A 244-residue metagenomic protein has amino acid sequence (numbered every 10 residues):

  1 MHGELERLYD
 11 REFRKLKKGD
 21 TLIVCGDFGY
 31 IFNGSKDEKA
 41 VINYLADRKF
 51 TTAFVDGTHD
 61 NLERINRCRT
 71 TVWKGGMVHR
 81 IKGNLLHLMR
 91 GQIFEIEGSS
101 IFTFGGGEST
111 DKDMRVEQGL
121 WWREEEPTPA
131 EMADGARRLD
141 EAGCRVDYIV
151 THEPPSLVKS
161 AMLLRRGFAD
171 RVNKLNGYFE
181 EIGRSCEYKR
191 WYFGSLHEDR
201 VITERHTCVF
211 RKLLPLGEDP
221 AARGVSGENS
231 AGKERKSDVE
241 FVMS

Functional and structural regions predicted by a protein language model:
M1-R7, G29-N33, T58-I65, I93-F94 (+3 more regions): Active-site environment of divalent metal-dependent phosphoester hydrolases
G3-I96, F168, K174-N176: Core catalytic region of metal-dependent phosphoesterases/phosphodiesterases, especially metallo-beta-lactamase-like
L22-C25, Y148-H152, Y192: Structural motif
T51-V55, K74-G83, S156-V242: Conserved beta-sheet core of the metallophosphoesterase superfamily
G83, E97-N173: Active-site-proximal loop/helix segment associated with metal-binding centers of metalloenzymes
R90, G106, K212-L213: Active-site donor-binding loop signature of nucleotide-sugar glycosyltransferases
